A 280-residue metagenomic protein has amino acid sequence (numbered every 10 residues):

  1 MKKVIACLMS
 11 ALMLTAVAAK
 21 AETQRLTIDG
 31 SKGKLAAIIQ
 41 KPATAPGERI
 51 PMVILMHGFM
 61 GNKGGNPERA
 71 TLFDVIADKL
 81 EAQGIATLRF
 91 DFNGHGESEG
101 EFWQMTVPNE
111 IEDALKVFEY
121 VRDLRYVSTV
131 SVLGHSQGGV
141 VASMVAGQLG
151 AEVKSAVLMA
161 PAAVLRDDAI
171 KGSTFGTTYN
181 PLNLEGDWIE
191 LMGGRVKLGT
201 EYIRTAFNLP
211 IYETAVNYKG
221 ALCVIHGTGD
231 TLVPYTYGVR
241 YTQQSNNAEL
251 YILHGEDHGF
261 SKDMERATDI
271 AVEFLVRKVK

Functional and structural regions predicted by a protein language model:
A21-G47: N-terminal cap/lid segment of alpha/beta-hydrolase-fold proteins
A45-A82, T87-R89: Short, surface-exposed "cap/lid" segments of acyl-processing enzymes
Q104-L124: Alpha/beta-hydrolase active-site loop
R125-S136: Alpha/beta-hydrolase fold nucleophile elbow
A151-L198: Hydrolase active-site cap/lid region
Y218, V224-H226, D230: Short beta-strand/loop motif that positions the catalytic acidic residue of the alpha/beta-hydrolase fold
G220, P234-Q243: Short alpha-helix in the alpha/beta-hydrolase fold that links the catalytic acid
E256-T268: Catalytic histidine-centered segment of alpha/beta-hydrolase-like enzymes
